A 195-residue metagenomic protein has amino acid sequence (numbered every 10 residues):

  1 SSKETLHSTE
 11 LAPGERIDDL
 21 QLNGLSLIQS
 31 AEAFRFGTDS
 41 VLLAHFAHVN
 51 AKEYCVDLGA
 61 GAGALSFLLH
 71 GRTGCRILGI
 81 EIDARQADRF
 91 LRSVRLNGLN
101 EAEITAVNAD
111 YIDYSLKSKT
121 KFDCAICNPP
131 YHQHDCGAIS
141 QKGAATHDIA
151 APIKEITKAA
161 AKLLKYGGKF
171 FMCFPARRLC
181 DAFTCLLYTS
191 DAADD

Functional and structural regions predicted by a protein language model:
H7-N50: Class I SAM-dependent transferase core
Q29, V107-A109, F174: Short loop/edge segments at beta-strand edges and connector loops that shape dinucleotide/nucleotide cofactor-binding
F46-S118, C124-C127, Q133-D135: Conserved SAM/SAH cofactor-binding pocket of Class I
F67-H70, T157-A161, F183: A structural alpha-helix within SAM-dependent methyltransferase catalytic domains
P129-E155, A159: Mobile active-site "lid"/loop adjacent to the S-adenosyl-L-methionine
L164-K169: Short glycine-dipeptide loop
R178-L187: Short, electropositive alpha-helical surface patch
Y188-D195: Conserved small/polar residues in nucleotide/adenosyl-binding loops
